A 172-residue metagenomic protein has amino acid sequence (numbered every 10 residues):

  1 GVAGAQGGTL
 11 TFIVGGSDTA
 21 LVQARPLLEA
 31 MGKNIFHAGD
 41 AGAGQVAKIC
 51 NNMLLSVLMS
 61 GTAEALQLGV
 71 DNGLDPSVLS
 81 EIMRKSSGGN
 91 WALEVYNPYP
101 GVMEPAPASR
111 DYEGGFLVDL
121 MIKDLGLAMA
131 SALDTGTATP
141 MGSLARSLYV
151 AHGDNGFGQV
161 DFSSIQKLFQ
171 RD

Functional and structural regions predicted by a protein language model:
G1-N52: Rossmann-fold dinucleotide-binding core
A43-L144, L148-D172: Helical "substrate-binding/catalytic lid" subdomain of Rossmann-like NAD(P)-dependent dehydrogenases/reductases
